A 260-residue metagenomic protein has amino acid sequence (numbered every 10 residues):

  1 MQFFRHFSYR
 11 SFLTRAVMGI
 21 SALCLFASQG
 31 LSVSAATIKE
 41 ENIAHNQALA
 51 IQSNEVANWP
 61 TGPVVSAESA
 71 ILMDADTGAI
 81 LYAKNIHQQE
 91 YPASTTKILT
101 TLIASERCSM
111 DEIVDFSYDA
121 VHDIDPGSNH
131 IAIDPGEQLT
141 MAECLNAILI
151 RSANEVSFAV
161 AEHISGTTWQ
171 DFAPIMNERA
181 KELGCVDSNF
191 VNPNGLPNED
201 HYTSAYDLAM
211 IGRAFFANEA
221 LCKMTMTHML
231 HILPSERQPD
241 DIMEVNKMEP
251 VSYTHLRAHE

Functional and structural regions predicted by a protein language model:
M1-R10: N-terminal secretory signal peptides that target proteins for export/translocation
L13-S32: Sec-dependent N-terminal signal peptides of Gram-positive bacterial secreted proteins and lipoproteins
S34-Y206, M210, F215-E219: Active-site-adjacent loops and short helices of periplasmic peptidoglycan-processing enzymes
A83, I242-V245, H259: Short capping micro-motif at the N-terminus of alpha-helices
A217-Y253: Conserved active-site loop region of the serine DD-peptidase/beta-lactamase
T254-E260: Conserved small/polar residues in nucleotide/adenosyl-binding loops
